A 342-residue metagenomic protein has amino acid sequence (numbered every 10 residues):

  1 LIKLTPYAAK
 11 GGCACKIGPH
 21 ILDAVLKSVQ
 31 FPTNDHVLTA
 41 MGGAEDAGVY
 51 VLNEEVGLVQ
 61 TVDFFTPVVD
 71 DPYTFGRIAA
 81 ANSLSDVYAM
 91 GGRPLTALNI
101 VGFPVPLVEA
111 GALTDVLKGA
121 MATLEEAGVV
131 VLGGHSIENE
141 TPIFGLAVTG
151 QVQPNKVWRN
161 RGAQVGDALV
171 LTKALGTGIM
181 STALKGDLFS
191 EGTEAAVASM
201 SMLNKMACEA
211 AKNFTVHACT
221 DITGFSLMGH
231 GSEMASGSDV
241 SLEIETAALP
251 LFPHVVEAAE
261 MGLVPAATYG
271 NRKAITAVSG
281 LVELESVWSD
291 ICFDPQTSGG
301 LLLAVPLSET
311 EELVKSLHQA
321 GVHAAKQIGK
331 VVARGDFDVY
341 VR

Functional and structural regions predicted by a protein language model:
L1-A89, Q164-V170, A174, L317 (+2 more regions): N-terminal glycine-rich phosphate/pyrophosphate-binding loops that anchor nucleotide-derived ligands and cofactors
L1-K10, I21-A24, V105-V130, N139-P142 (+2 more regions): Glycine-/charge-enriched secondary-structure boundary and capping motifs
C13, V49, S83, G91 (+8 more regions): Buried hydrophobic positions in well-ordered alpha/beta secondary-structure cores of metabolic enzymes
V37-T39, A47-Y50, S85-Y88, M121 (+5 more regions): A generic local secondary-structure boundary/capping motif
L52-V69, T74, R93-F189, G329-K330: Glycine-rich anion-binding loops of enzyme active sites
P72-L98, D115-E126, L203-T215, F225-M234 (+1 more regions): Small-aliphatic-rich amphipathic alpha-helix that forms the alpha element of a beta-alpha
Y73, E191-S199, H217-A218, W288-F293: Short pre-catalytic strand/loop immediately N-terminal to key active-site residues, enriched for Gly-Thr
A147-V157, E191-K212, L284-E285: Active-site glycine-rich loop that binds ribose-phosphate moieties when present
